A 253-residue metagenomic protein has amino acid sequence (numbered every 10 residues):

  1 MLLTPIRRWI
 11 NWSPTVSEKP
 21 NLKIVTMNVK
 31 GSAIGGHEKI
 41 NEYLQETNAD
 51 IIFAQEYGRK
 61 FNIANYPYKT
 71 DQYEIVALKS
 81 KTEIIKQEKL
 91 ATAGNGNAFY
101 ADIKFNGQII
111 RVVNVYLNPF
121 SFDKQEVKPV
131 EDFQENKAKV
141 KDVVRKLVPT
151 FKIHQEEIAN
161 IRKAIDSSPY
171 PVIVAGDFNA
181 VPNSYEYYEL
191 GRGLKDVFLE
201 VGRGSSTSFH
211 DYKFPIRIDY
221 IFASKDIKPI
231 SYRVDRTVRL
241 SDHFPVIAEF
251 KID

Functional and structural regions predicted by a protein language model:
M1-E38, E42, E46: N-terminal signal-anchor transmembrane helix
L3-V16, G36, F53-P129, R233-T237: Structured beta-strand-rich core segments of catalytic domains in phosphoester-bond hydrolases
N21-G31, I109-N118, K141, A175: Active-site-proximal beta-strand elements of phosphoester/diester hydrolases
G31-G35, G58-N62, N95-N97, F120 (+3 more regions): Active-site environment of divalent metal-dependent phosphoester hydrolases
L44-A54: Proline-aspartate-enriched helix->loop->beta-strand connector
E126-L147: A solvent-exposed, charged loop/short amphipathic helix patch at secondary-structure junctions
K146-S168: Alpha-helix-centered segments that form part of catalytic cores
K163-V172, F178-D253: Metal-dependent phosphoester-hydrolase catalytic domains
